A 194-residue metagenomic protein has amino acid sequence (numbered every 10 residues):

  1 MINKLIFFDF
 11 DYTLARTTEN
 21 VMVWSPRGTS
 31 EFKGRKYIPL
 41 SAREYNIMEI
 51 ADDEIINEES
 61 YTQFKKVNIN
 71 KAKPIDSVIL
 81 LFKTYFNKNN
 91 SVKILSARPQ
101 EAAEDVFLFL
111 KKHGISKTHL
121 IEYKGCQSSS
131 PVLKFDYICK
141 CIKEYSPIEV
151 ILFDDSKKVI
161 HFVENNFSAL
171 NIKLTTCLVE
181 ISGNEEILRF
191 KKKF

Functional and structural regions predicted by a protein language model:
I2-L5, S77-K93, R98-F194: C-terminal cap/substrate-recognition subdomain and adjoining C-terminal extension of metal-dependent phosphatase-like
N3-S128: Alpha-helical substrate-recognition element adjacent to the catalytic core
